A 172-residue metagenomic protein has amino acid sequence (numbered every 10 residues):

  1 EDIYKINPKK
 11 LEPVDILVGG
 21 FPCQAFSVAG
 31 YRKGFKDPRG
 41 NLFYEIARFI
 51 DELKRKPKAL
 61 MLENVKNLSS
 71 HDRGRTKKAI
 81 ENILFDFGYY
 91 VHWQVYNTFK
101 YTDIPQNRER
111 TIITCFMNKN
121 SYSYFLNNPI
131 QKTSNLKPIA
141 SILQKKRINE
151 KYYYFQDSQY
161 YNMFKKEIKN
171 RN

Functional and structural regions predicted by a protein language model:
E1-D2, G88-K100: Conserved S-adenosyl-L-methionine
E1-K56, V65-K78, F85: Core alpha/beta nucleotide-donor-binding catalytic domains of modification enzymes
P8, I83-F87, E109-N172: S-adenosyl-L-methionine-dependent DNA methyltransferase catalytic core
P8-L11, T102-Q106: Short glycine-biased active-site loop of nucleotidyltransferases that positions the nucleotide triphosphate and helps
K54-A59, E109: A short helix->loop->beta-strand "cap" motif at the edges of active sites that frequently abuts
A59-V65, Q94: Short beta-strands and strand-loop turn motifs
K66-N67, T98-Y101, N118-N120: Short acidic/polar capping segments at secondary-structure boundaries
